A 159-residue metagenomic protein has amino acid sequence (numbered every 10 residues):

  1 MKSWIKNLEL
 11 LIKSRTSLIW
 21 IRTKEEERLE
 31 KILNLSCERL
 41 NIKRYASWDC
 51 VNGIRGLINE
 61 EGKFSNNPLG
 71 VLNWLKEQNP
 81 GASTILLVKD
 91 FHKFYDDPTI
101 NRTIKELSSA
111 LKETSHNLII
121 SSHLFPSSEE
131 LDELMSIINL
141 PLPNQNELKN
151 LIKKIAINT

Functional and structural regions predicted by a protein language model:
M1-T159: ATP/nucleotide-binding catalytic cores
